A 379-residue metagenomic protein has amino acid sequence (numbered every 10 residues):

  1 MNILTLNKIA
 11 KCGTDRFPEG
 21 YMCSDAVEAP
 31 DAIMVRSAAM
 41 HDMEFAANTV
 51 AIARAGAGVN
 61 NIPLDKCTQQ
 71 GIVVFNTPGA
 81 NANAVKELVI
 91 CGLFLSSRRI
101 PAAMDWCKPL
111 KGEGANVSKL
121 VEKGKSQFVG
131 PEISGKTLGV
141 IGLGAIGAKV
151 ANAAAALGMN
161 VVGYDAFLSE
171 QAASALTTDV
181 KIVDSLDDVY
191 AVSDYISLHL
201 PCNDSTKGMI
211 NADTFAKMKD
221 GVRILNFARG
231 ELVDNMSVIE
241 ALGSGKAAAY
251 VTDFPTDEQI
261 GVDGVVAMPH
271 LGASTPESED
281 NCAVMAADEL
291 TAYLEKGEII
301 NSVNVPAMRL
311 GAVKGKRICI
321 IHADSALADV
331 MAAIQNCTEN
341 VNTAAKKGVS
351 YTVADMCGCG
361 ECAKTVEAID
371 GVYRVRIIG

Functional and structural regions predicted by a protein language model:
M1-T77, A191, N211-D213, D234 (+3 more regions): An N-terminal-biased, well-structured beta-alpha scaffold segment characteristic of Rossmann-like dinucleotide-binding
A38-M43, A166-I260, S274: Rossmann-like adenosine-cofactor binding region
P78-T137, E298-V303: Phosphate-binding beta-alpha-beta segment of Rossmann-like dinucleotide-binding domains, i.e., the NAD(P)
K86-D105, N152-M159, M285-E298, M331: Oxidoreductase and adenylate-handling cofactor-binding alpha/beta cores
L143-G144: Glycine-rich Rossmann-fold phosphate-binding loop(s) that bind the pyrophosphate of adenine dinucleotide cofactors
G147-A148: N-terminal Rossmann-fold NAD(P) dinucleotide-binding loop
I260-D263, L271-G379: NAD(P)-dependent dehydrogenase/reductase Rossmann-like domain
